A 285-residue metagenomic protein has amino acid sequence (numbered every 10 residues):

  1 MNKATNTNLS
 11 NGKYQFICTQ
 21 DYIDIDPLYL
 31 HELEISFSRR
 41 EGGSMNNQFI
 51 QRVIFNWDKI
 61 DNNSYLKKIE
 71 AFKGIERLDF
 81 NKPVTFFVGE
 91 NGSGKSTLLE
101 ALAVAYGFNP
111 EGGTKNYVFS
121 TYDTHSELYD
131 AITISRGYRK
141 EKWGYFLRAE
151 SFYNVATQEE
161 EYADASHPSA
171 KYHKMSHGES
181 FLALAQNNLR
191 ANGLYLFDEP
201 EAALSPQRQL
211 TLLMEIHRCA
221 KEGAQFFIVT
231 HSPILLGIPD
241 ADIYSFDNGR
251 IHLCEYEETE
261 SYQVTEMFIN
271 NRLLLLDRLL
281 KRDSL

Functional and structural regions predicted by a protein language model:
F16, G43, Q207, T211-Q225 (+1 more regions): C-terminal lobe/lid and adjacent interdomain/linker elements of RecA-like ASCE P-loop ATPase modules
M45-I75: N-terminal pre-Walker A segment at the start of P-loop NTPase domains
F72, E76-K82, N188-R190: Phosphate-binding P-loop
V84-F86, T97-E161: ABC ATPase nucleotide-binding domain signature region
N91: The conserved Walker
G94: Conserved glycine(s) of the Walker
S176-F197, Q207-C219: GG-anchored amphipathic helix commonly corresponding to the ABC/SMC/Rad50 NBD signature/C-loop
E201-A202: Short loop immediately C-terminal to the Walker-B catalytic DE motif in ABC-type ATPase nucleotide-binding domains
